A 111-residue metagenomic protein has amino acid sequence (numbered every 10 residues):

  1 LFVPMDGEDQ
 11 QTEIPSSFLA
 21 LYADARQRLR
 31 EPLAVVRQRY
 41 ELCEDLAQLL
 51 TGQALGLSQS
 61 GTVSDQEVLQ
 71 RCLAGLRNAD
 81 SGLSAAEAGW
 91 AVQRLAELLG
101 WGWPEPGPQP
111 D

Functional and structural regions predicted by a protein language model:
L1-D111: Charged, amphipathic alpha-helical regulatory modules used for macromolecular assembly or allosteric control
